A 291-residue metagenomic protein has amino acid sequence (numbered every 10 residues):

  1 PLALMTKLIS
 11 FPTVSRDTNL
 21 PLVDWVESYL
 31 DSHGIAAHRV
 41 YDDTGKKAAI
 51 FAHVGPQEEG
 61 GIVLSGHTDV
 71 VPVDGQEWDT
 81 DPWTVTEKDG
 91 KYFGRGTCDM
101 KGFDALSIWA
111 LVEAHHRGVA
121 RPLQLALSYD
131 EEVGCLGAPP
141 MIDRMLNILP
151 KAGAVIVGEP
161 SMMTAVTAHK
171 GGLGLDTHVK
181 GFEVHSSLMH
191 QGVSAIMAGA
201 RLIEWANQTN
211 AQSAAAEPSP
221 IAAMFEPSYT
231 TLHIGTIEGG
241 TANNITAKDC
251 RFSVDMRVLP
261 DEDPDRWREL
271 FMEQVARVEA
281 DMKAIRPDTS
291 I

Functional and structural regions predicted by a protein language model:
P1-R95, A114-V119: Acidic/His- and Gly-rich active-site-bordering loop/insert found across diverse amide/peptide-bond hydrolases
K7, W109-H116, R201-N207: Short glycine/serine- and small hydrophobic-enriched flexible loop segments
Y41-D43, D176-I291: Metal-dependent amide/peptide-bond hydrolase catalytic core, centered on the "pita-bread" metallohydrolase fold
H53, A165-K170, N243-T246: Short glycine-biased active-site loop of nucleotidyltransferases that positions the nucleotide triphosphate and helps
V73-E87, A152, T167-V179: Acidic-glycine-rich active-site phosphate/pyrophosphate-binding loop
M100-G174: Acidic/histidine-rich catalytic neighborhood of metal-dependent amide-processing enzymes
